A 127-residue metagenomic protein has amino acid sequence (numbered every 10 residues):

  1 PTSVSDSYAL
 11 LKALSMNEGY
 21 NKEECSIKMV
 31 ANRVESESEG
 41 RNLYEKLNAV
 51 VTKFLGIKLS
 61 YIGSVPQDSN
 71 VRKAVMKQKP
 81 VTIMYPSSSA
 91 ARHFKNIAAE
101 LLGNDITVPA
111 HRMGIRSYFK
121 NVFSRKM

Functional and structural regions predicted by a protein language model:
P1-G63: Conserved catalytic-core segment of NTP-binding enzymes
A9, N70, S89: Residue-level recognition of oxygen-bearing side chains
Y20, N42-E45, K73-K79, T107-M113: A general structural signal for short secondary-structure boundary/capping elements
V30-N32, K77-M84: Short hinge/gating elements
E37-E39, Q67, I83-M84: A generic structural signal for short coil/turn motifs at secondary-structure boundaries
V50, F54, D68, E100 (+1 more regions): Phosphate/oxyanion-binding loops and surfaces in catalytic or ligand/nucleic-acid-binding neighborhoods
L55-P80, F94: Beta-strand-loop-alpha "switch" segments that mediate conformational coupling across diverse proteins
P80-M127: NTP-binding/hydrolysis catalytic cores, primarily Walker-type P-loop NTPases
